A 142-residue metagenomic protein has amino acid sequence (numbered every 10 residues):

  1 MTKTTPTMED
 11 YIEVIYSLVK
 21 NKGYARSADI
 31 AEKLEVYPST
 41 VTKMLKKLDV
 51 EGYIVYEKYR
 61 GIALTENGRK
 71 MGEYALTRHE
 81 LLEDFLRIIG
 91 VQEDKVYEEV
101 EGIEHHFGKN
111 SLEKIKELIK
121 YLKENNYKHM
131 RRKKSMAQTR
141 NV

Functional and structural regions predicted by a protein language model:
T2-V36: N-terminal helix-turn-helix DNA-binding core of bacterial DNA-binding proteins
E13, K43, E98: DNA-binding alpha-helical recognition surfaces that contact promoter or target DNA
S27-K58: Canonical helix-turn-helix DNA-binding module
K33, M71, I88: Residues within the alpha-helical elements of helix-turn-helix
R60-R78: Basic, amphipathic "hinge/linker" alpha-helix immediately C-terminal to the N-terminal HTH DNA-binding motif
L76-N110: Arg/Lys-rich, alpha-helical DNA-contact motif
E98-V142: C-terminal regulatory/oligomerization modules of transcriptional regulators
